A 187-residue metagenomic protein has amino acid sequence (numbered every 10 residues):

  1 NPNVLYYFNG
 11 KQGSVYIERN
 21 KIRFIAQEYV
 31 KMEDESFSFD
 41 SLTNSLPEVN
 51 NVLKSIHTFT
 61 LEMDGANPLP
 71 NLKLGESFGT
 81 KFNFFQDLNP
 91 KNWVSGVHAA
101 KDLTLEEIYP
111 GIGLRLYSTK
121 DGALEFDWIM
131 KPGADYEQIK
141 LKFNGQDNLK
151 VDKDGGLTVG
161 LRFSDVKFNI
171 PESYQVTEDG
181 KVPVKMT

Functional and structural regions predicted by a protein language model:
N1-T187: Residues that cap or anchor secondary-structure elements
